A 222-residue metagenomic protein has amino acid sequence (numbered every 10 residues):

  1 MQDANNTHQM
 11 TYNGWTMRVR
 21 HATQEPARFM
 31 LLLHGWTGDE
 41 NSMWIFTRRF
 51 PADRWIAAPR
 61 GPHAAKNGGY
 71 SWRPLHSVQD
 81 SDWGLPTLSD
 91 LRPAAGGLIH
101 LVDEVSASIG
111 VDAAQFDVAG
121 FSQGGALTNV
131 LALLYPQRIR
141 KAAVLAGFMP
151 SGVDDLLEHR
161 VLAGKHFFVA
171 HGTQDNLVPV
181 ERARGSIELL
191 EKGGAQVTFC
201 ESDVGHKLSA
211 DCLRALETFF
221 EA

Functional and structural regions predicted by a protein language model:
H8-V111: Serine-hydrolase catalytic machinery in alpha/beta-hydrolase-like enzymes
M43-F46, D155, P179-L189: Short alpha-helix in the alpha/beta-hydrolase fold that links the catalytic acid
G110-F121: Alpha/beta-hydrolase fold nucleophile elbow
V118-G120, L145, A170: Short beta-strand immediately N-terminal to the catalytic nucleophile in serine-hydrolase-like folds
G120-G124, T128: Gly/Ala-rich beta-loop-alpha elbow adjacent to hydrolase catalytic centers
Q137-P150: A conserved short beta-strand
F168, E181-A222: C-terminal catalytic histidine-bearing segment of alpha/beta-hydrolase fold enzymes
F168-H171, D175: Short beta-strand/loop motif that positions the catalytic acidic residue of the alpha/beta-hydrolase fold
